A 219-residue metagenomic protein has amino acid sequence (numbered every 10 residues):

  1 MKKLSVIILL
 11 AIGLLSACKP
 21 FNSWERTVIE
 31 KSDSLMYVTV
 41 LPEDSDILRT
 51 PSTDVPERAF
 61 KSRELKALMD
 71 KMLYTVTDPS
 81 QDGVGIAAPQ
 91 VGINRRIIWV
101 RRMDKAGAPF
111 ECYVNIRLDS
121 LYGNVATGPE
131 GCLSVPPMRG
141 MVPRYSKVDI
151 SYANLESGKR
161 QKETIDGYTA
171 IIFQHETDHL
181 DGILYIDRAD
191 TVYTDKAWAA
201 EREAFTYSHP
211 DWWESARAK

Functional and structural regions predicted by a protein language model:
M1-K2, C18: Generic cytosolic/nucleocytoplasmic N-terminal low-complexity/intrinsically disordered segments
K2-L9: Sec-dependent signal peptide recognition, specifically the positively charged N-region followed immediately by
L10-A17: Hydrophobic h-region of N-terminal signal peptides that target proteins for export in Gram-negative bacteria
C18-K219: Positively charged
